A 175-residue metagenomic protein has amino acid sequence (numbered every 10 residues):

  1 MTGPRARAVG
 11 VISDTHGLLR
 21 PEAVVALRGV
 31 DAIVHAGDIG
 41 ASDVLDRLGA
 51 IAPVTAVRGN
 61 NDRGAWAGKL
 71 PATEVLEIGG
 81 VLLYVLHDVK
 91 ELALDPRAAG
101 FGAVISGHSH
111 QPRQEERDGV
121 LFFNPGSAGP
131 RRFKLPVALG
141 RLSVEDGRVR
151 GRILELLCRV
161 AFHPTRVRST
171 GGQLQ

Functional and structural regions predicted by a protein language model:
M1, V24-V25, D46, T73-V75 (+4 more regions): Short secondary-structure boundary/capping segments
M1-V54, D62-P71, G80, L135-A138 (+2 more regions): N-terminal active-site segment of His-dependent metallophosphoesterases
D14, L48, L76, V85-H87 (+1 more regions): Generic structural signal for conserved hydrophobic packing positions in ordered secondary structure
H16, I39-G40, N61-D62, V89 (+2 more regions): Catalytic metal-binding/acid-base residues of hydrolase active sites
P21-E22, L94-A98, K134-L135, V160-R168: A short, polar/proline- and glycine-enriched secondary-structure boundary/capping micro-motif
T55, L82-G147, R152: Conserved beta-sheet core of the metallophosphoesterase superfamily
W66-K90, C158: Metallo-beta-lactamase
S143-Q175: Charged phosphate-binding loop/patch that engages nucleotide di/tri-phosphates or the phosphate backbone of nucleic
